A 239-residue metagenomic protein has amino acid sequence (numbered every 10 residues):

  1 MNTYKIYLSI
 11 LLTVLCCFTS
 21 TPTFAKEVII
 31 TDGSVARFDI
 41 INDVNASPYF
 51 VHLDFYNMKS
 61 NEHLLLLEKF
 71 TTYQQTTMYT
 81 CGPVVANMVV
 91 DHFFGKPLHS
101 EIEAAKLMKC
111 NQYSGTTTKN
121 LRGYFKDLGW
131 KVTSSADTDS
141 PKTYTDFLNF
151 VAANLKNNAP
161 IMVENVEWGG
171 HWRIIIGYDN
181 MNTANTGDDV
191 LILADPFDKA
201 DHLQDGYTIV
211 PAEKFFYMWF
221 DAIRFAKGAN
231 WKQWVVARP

Functional and structural regions predicted by a protein language model:
M1-L8: Bacterial N-terminal signal peptides that target proteins for export
S9-F18: Bacterial N-terminal signal peptides
F18-I29: Sec-dependent signal peptide cleavage junction
V28-T72: N-terminal low-complexity, Pro/Thr/Ser-rich intrinsically disordered segments that act as propeptides or flexible
V28-V35, D39, N45, C110-Q112 (+1 more regions): Noncatalytic regulatory segments and standalone regulatory/sensor domains
N57-N111: Active-site nucleophile-adjacent alpha helix/oxyanion-hole segment immediately C-terminal to the catalytic cysteine
T72-V84, Q112-K119, P141-T145, G169: Soluble non-cytosolic domains of exported or imported proteins
S140-D195: Active-site-adjacent substructure of cysteine-protease-like catalytic cores
